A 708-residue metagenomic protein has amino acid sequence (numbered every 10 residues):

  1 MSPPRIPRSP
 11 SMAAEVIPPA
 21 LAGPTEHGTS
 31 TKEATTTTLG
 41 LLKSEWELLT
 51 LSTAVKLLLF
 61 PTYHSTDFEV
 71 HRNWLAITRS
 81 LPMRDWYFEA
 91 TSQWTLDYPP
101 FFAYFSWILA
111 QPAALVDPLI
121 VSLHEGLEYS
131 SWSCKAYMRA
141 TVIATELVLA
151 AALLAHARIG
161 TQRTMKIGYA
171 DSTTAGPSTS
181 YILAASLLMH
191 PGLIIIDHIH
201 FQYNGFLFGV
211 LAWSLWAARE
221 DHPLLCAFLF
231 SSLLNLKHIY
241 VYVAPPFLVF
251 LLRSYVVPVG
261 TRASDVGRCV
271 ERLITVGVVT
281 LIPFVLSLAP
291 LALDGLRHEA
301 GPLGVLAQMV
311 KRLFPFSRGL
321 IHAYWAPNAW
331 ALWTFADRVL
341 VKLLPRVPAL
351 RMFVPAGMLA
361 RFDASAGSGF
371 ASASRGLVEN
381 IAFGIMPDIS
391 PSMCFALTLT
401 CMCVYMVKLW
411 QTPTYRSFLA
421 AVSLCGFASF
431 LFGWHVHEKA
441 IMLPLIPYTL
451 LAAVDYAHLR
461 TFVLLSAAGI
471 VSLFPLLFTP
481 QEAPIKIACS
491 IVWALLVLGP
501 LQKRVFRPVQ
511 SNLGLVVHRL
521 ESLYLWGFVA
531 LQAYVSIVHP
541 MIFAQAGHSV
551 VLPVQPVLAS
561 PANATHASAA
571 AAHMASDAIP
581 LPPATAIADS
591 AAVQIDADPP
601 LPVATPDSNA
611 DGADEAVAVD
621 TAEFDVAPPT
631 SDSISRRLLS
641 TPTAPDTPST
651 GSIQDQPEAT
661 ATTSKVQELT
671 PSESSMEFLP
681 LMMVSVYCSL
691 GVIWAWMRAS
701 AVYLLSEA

Functional and structural regions predicted by a protein language model:
M1-P61, R158-Q162, K166, T173-L183 (+1 more regions): Start-transfer (signal-anchor) and selected internal transmembrane alpha helices of multi-pass inner/ER membrane
T37, S44-L115, L211-R219, P223-L229 (+1 more regions): General structural concept
H71-N73, T78-A113, H124-R139, P191-G205 (+4 more regions): Membrane-interfacial catalytic/cofactor-binding modules of polytopic membrane enzymes
P118-E125, L153-P191, P413-S417: Transmembrane-helix signature of polytopic, membrane-embedded enzymes that assemble or transfer cell-envelope glycans
E128, W132-A170, C401-K408: Transmembrane-helix motifs of polytopic, lipid-linked glycan transferases
T173, A212-L225, L252-P258, A452-Y456: Membrane-interface transmembrane helices that cradle and orient dolichyl/undecaprenyl
G192-I195, W213-L215, L224-F247, G426-G433 (+1 more regions): Membrane-interface alpha helices of multi-pass inner-membrane proteins
S231-N235, A244-S254, L445-L451: Hydrophobic transmembrane alpha-helices of multi-pass, membrane-embedded glycosylation machinery
